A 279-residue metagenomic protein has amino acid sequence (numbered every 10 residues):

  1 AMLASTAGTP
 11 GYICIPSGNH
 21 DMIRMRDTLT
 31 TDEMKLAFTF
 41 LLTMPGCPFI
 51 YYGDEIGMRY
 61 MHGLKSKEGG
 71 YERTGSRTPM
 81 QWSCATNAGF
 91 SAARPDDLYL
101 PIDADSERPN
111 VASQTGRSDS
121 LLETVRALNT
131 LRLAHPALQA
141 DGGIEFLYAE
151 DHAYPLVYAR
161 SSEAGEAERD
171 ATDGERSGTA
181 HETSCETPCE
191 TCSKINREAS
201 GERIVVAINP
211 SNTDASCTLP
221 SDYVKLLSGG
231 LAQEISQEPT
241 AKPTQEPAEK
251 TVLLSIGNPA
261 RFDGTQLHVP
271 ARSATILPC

Functional and structural regions predicted by a protein language model:
A1: A Trp-anchored, charged/polar loop motif used as the substrate-binding/catalytic surface of acyl/ester-handling
A4-P10, P16, R24-G165, I195 (+3 more regions): Loop/helix patches that line or flank the sugar-binding groove of alpha-linked glycan CAZymes
P155-V157, I204-I208, T251, S273-P278: Ordered hydrophobic segments in well-structured contexts
S162-E202, S221, K225-T251: Intrinsically disordered, low-complexity terminal tails and inter-domain linkers enriched for S/T/G/P/D/E
L254-A260: Short, structured beta-strand/loop micro-motifs enriched in basic residues and often containing a Trp
R261-C279: C-terminal beta-strand-rich structural cap/linker in extracellular carbohydrate-active enzymes
